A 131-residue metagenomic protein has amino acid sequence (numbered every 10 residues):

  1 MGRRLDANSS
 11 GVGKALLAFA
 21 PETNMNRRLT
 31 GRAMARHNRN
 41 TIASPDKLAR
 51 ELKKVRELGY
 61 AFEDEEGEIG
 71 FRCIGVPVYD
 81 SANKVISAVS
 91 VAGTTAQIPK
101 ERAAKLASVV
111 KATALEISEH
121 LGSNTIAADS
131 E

Functional and structural regions predicted by a protein language model:
M1-G67: Short, solvent-exposed recognition segments
N8, L17-F19, V76, S81 (+3 more regions): Residues at secondary-structure transition points
G13, E22-N24, G70, I86 (+2 more regions): Amphipathic, positively biased hydrophobic alpha-helical segments used for protein targeting and membrane insertion
N24-R27, R32-A33, A114-E131: Cysteine/selenocysteine-centered motifs that mediate thiol-based redox chemistry or coordinate metal-sulfur cofactors
A33-R36, G93, Q97, L121: Short amphipathic alpha-helical interaction patches enriched in hydrophobic/aromatic residues with interspersed Lys/Arg
S44-A114, E131: Extended hydrophobic
